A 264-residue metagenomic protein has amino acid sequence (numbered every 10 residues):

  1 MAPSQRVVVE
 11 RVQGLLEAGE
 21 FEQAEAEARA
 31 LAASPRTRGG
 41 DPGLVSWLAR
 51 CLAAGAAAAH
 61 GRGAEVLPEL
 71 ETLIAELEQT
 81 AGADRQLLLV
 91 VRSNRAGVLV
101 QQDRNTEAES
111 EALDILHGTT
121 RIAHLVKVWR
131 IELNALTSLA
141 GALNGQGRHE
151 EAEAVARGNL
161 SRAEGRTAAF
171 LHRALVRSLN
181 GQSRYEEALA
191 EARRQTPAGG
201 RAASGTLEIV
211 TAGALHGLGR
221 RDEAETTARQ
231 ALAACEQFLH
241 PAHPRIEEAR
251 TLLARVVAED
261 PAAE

Functional and structural regions predicted by a protein language model:
M1-E264: Intrinsic-disorder-linked linear interaction elements in eukaryotic regulatory proteins
